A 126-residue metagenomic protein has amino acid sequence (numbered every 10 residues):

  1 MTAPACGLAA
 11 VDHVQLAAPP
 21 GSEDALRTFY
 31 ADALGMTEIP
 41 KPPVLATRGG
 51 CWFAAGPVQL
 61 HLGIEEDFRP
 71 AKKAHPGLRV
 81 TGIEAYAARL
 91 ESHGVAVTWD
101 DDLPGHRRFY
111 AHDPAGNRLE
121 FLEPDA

Functional and structural regions predicted by a protein language model:
M1-A9, H93-A126: Vicinal oxygen chelate
M1-R27, A74-P76: N-terminal beta-strand motif that seeds the catalytic metal site of vicinal oxygen chelate
A9-A10, F68-K73, L103: Short glycine-enriched loop/turn motifs at secondary-structure junctions
L16-V58: Core segments of cupin and vicinal oxygen chelate
E38-P40, L62, V95-W99: A short linear hydrophobic-aromatic micro-motif
L45-G49, P70, L103-R107: Short acidic/glycine-enriched loop/turn segments that link adjacent beta-strands
V58-L60, N117: Short acidic/polar mixed-charge low-complexity motifs
K72-L90: Mid-chain, well-packed structural core segment of small domains
